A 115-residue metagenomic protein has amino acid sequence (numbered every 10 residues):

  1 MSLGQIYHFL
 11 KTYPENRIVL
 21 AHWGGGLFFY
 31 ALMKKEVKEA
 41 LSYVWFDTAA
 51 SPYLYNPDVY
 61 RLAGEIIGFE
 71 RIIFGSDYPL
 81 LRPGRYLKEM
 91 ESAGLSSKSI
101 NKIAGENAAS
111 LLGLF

Functional and structural regions predicted by a protein language model:
M1-I73: Catalytic pocket-lining loop regions of alpha/beta-barrel enzymes, especially the amidohydrolase/enolase/GH5 lineages
H22, F46, D77, I100 (+1 more regions): Divalent metal-coordination and catalytic microenvironments
F28, P79-L80: Short, electropositive, low-hydrophobicity segments enriched in small/polar residues
P52, Y78-P79: Structured beta->alpha junctions
L62, I66-I73, L81-F115: Mid-to-C-terminal alpha-helical segments outside catalytic/metal-binding sites
